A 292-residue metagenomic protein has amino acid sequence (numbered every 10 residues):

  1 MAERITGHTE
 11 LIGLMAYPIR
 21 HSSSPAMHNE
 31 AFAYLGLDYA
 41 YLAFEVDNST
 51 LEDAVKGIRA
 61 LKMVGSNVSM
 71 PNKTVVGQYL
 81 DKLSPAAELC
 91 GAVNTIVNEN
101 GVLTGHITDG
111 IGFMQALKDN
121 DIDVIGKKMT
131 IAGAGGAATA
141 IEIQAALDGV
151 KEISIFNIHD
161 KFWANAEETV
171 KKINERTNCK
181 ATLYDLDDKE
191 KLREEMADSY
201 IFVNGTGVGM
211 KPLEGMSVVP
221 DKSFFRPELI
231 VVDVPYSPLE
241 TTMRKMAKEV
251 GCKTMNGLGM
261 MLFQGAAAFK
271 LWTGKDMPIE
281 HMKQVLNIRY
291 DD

Functional and structural regions predicted by a protein language model:
R4-N120: Phosphate/diphosphate ligand-binding glycine-rich loop within oxidoreductases
I5-H8, V124-I125, G149, V219-E228: Short, conserved loop/helix-junction motifs that constitute active-site signature segments in enzyme catalytic cores
P18, I158-F162, S237: Residues in the short beta-alpha loop(s) of Rossmann-like NAD(P)-binding domains
M70, T206-V208, L258-G259: Short secondary-structure boundary segments
I125-R193, A197, I201: Glycine-rich phosphate/diphosphate-binding loop of Rossmann-like nucleotide-binding domains
C179-T254: Rossmann-like adenosine-cofactor binding region
E228-I230, V234-D292: Adenosine-phosphate binding glycine-rich loop
